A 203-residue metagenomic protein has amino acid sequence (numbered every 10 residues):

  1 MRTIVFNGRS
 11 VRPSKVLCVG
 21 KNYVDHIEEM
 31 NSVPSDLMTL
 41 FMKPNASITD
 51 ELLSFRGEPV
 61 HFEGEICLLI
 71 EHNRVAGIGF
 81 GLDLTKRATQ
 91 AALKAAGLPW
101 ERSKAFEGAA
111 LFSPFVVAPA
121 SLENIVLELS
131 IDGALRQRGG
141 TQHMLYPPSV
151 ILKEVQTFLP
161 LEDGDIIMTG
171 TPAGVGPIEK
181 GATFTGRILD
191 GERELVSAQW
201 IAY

Functional and structural regions predicted by a protein language model:
M1-I166, G174-Y203: Catalytic-core "active-site belt" of small-molecule-metabolizing enzymes, emphasizing His/Asp/Glu-rich regions
G170: Glycine-rich anion-binding loop/nest that anchors nucleotide
